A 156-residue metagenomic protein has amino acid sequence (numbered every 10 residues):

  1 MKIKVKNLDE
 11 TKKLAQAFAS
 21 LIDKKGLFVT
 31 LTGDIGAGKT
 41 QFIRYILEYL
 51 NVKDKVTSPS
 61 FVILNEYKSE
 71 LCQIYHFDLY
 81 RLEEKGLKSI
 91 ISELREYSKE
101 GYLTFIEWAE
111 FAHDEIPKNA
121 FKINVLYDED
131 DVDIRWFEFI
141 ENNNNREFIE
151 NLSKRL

Functional and structural regions predicted by a protein language model:
M1-A19: N-terminal pre-Walker A segment at the start of P-loop NTPase domains
S20-G26: Phosphate-binding P-loop
V29-L31: Hydrophobic anchor at the beta1->P-loop junction of P-loop NTPases
I35: The conserved Walker
K39: Conserved lysine of the Walker
V52-Y67: Short beta-strand-centered segment that lines the nucleotide-binding/catalytic pocket of NTP-utilizing
E66-W108: Conserved nucleotide-sensing/catalytic segment adjacent to the nucleotide-binding pocket in NTP-handling enzymes
L94-L156: Short phosphate-coordinating micro-motif centered on Lys-Gly-acidic
